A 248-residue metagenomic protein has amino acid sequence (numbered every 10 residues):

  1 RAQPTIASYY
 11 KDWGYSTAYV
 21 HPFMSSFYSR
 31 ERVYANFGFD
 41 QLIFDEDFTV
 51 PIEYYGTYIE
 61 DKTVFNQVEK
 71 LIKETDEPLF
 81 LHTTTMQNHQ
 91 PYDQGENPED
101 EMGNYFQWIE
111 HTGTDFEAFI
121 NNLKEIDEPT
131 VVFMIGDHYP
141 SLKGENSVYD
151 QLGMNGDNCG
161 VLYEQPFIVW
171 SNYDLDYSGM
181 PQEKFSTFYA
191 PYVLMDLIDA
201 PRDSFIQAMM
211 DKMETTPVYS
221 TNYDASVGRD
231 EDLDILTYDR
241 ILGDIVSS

Functional and structural regions predicted by a protein language model:
R1-S248: Solvent-exposed soluble domains appended to multi-pass membrane proteins
